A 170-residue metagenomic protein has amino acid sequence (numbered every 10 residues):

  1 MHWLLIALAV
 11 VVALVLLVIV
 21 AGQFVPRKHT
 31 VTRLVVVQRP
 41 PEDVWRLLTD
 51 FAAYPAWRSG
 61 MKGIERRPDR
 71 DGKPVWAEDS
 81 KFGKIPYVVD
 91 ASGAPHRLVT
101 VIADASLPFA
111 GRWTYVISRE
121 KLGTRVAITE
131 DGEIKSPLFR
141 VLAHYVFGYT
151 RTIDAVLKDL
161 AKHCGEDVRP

Functional and structural regions predicted by a protein language model:
H2-D69: Hydrophobic ligand-binding cavity/cleft-lining segments
T30-T32, G83-Y87, F109-T114: Short, surface-exposed coil-to-beta transition loops
V35, E78, T100-V101, Y115: Preference for bulky hydrophobic residues occupying beta-strand positions in well-ordered beta-sheet regions
Q38-E42, D90-H96, V116-R125, K162: A short, structured loop/turn motif at beta-sheet edges
P41, L48, P86, T114 (+1 more regions): Extracytoplasmic/secreted envelope proteins and their assembly/folding machinery, especially bacterial periplasmic
D43-L48, Y54, W76, V89 (+3 more regions): Hydrophobic pocket/interface hotspot
A52-P86, S92-R97, P170: Short beta-edge strand/loop motif at the mouth of beta-sheet-based domains
I102-P170: Beta-strand/loop substructures that line and gate deep hydrophobic ligand-binding cavities in soluble
